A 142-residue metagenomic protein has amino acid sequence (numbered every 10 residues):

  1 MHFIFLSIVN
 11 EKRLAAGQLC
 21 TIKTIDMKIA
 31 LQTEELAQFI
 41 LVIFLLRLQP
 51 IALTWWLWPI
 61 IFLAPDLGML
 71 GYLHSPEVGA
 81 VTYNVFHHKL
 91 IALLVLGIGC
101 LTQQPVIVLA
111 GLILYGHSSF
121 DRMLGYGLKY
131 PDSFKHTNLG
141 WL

Functional and structural regions predicted by a protein language model:
H2-R13, T21-L142: N-terminal membrane-targeting hydrophobic helices
